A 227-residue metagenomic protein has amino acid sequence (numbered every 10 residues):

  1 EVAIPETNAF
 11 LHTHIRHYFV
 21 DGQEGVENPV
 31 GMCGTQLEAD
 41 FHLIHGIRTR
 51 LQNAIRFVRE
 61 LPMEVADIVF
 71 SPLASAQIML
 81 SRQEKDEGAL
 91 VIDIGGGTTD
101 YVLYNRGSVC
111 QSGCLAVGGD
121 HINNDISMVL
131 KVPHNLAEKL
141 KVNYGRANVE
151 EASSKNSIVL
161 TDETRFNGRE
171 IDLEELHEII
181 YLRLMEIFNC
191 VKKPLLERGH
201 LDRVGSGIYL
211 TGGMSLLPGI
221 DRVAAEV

Functional and structural regions predicted by a protein language model:
E1-L90, S108, P133-N135, K139 (+2 more regions): Nucleotide/phosphate-binding catalytic cleft detector across ATP-hydrolyzing and phosphate-transferring enzymes
V58, D93, I126, V191 (+1 more regions): Residue-level signature of catalytic and energy-coupling elements of molecular machines, predominantly ATP/GTP-dependent
L80-Q111, I126: Gly/Thr-rich phosphate-binding beta-strand-loop-beta motif of the actin/hexokinase/Hsp70
C110-Q111, N124, D172-L176, S206: Short beta-alpha connecting loops at secondary-structure transitions that line or flank enzyme active sites
A116-E138: A conserved active-site cap/scaffold subdomain adjacent to cofactor or substrate pockets
N124, E174, E178, L182-N189 (+4 more regions): Feature representing long, continuous alpha-helical segments
R146-N148, R203-E226: Glycine-rich phosphate-binding loops at beta-strand->alpha-helix junctions
F188, K192-S206: Phosphate/pyrophosphate-binding loops at sites that engage ATP/ADP/AMP, CoA/4′-phosphopantetheine, polyphosphate
